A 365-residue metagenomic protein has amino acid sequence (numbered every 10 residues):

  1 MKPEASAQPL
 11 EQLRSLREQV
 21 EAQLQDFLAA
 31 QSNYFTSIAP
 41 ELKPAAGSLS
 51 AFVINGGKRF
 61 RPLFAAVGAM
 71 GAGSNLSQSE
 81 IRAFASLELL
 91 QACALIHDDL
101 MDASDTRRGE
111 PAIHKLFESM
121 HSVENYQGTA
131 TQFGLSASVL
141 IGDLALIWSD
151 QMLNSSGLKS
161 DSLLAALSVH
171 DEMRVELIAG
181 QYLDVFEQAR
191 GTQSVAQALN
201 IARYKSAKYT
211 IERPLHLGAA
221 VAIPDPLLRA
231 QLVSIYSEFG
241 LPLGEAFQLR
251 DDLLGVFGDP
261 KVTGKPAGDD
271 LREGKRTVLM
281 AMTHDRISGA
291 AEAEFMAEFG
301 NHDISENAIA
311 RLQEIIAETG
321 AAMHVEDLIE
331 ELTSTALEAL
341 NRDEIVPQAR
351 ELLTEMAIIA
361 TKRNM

Functional and structural regions predicted by a protein language model:
M1-L87, A92, I96-H97, M101-T131 (+4 more regions): Conserved N-terminal diphosphate/IPP-binding helix and adjacent helical/loop segment of trans-prenyltransferase domains
E18, E88-Q91, I147, D171 (+6 more regions): Generic structural signal for well-ordered, non-transmembrane alpha-helical segments in soluble/cytosolic regions
L63, L76-L90, L135, L163-H170 (+2 more regions): Alpha-helical scaffolds flanking conserved acidic
F64, S149, G180, M280 (+2 more regions): Residue-level signal for inorganic ion chemistry
M70, I96-Y126, D150, L177-V195 (+2 more regions): Acidic, Mg2+-coordinating active-site segments of isoprenoid diphosphate-utilizing enzymes
G134-L146: Internal, well-ordered alpha/beta segment that forms a basic, Gly-enriched binding/recognition surface
L153-S168, F295-M296: Transmembrane helix-loop-helix
R311-M365: C-terminal charged capping/lid subdomain of soluble metabolic enzymes
